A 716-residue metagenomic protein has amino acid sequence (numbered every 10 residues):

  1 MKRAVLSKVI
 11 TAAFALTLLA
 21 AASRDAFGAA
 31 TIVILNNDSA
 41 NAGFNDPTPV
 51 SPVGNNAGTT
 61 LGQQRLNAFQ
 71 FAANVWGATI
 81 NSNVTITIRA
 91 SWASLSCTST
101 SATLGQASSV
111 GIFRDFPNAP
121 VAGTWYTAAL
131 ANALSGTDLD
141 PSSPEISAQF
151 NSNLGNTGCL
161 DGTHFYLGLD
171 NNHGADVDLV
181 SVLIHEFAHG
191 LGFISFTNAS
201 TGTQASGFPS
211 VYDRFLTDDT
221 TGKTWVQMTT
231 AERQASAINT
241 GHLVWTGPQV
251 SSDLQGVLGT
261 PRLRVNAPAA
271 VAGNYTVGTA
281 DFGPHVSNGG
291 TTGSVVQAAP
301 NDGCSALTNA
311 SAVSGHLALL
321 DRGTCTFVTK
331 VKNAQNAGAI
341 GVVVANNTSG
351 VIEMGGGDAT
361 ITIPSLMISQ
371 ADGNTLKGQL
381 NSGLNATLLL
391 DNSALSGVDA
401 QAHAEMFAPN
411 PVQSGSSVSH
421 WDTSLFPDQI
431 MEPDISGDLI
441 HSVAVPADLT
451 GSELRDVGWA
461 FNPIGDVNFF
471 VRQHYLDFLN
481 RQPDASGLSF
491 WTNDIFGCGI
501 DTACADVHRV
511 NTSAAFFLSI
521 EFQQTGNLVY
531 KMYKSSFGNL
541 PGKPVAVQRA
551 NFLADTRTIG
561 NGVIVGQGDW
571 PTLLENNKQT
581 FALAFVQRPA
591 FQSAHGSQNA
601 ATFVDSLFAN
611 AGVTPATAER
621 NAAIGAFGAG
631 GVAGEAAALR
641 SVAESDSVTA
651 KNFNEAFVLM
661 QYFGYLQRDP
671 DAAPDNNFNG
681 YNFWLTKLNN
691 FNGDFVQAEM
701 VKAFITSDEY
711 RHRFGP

Functional and structural regions predicted by a protein language model:
I10-A21: Bacterial N-terminal signal peptides
A15, A26-F27: Cleavable N-terminal signal peptides
F27-I184, H189-R262, Q379-P463: Extracellular zinc-dependent metalloprotease catalytic-domain scaffold
A29-A30, S82-I86, P144-I146, V313-A318 (+5 more regions): Loop/turn elements at helix/coil->beta-strand transitions in domains of secreted/extracellular proteins
I32-N36, I86-A90, I146-N151, S181-V182 (+16 more regions): Structural recognition of the beta-strand scaffold that forms the well-ordered cores of secreted hydrolase catalytic
V75-W92, F193-Q204, V331, A345-N347 (+10 more regions): Surface-exposed patches in mature extracellular/periplasmic domains of secreted proteins
T246-N410: Structured lumen-facing ectodomains of secretory-pathway proteins
W459-P716: Composition-driven recognition of low-complexity segments enriched in small/aliphatic/hydroxylated residues
